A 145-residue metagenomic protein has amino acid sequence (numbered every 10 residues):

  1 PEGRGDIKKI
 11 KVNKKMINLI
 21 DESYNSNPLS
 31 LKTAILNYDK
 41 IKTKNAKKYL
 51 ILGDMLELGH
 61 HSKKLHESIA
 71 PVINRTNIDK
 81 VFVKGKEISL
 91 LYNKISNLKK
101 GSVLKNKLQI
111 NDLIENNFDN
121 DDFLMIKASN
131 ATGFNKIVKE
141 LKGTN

Functional and structural regions predicted by a protein language model:
P1-N145: ATP-dependent carboxylate-amine ligase
